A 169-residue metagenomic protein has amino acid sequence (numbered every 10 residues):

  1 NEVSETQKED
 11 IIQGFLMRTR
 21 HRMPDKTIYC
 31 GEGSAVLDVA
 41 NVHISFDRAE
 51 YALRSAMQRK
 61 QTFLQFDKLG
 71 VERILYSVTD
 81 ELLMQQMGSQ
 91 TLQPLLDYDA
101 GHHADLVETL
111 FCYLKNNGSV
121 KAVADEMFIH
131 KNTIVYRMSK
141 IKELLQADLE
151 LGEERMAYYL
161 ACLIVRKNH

Functional and structural regions predicted by a protein language model:
N1-H169: Cytosolic nucleotide-utilizing catalytic cores of signal-transduction proteins
